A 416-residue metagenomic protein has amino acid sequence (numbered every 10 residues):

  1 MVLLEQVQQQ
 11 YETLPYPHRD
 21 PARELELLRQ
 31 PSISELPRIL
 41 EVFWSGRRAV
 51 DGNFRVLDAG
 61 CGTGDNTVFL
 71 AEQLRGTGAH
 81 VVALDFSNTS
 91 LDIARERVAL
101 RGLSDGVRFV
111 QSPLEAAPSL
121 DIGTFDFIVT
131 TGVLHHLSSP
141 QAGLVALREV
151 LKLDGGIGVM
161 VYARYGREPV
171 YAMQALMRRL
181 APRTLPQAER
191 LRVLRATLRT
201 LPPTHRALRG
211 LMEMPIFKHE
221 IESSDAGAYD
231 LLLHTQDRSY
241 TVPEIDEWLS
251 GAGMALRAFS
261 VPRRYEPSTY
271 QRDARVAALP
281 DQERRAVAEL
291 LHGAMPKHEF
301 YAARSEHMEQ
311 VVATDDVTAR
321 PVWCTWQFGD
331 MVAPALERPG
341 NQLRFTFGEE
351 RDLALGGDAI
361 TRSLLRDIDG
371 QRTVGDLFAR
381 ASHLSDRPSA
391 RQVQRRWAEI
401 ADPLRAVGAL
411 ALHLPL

Functional and structural regions predicted by a protein language model:
T13, R23-N53, F69: Conserved alpha-helix/loop element of class I SAM-dependent methyltransferases that forms part of the SAM/SAH-binding
T63-T77: Conserved SAM-binding loop of SAM-dependent methyltransferases across substrates and taxa, primarily the Class I
H80-D85: Conserved SAM-binding motif I beta-strand of class I
G102-A116: Conserved SAM-binding strand-loop segment of SAM-dependent methyltransferases
P118-F127: A short acidic, Gly/Pro-enriched loop at the edge of an enzyme's catalytic core that lines a small-molecule cofactor
Q141-L153: A short glycine-rich, Lys/Arg-flanked "PGG" loop and its adjoining helix->strand segment in the class I
G156-L208: Conserved class I S-adenosyl-L-methionine
P267-R304, L353-L416: Long, charge-rich, low-complexity alpha-helical segments
